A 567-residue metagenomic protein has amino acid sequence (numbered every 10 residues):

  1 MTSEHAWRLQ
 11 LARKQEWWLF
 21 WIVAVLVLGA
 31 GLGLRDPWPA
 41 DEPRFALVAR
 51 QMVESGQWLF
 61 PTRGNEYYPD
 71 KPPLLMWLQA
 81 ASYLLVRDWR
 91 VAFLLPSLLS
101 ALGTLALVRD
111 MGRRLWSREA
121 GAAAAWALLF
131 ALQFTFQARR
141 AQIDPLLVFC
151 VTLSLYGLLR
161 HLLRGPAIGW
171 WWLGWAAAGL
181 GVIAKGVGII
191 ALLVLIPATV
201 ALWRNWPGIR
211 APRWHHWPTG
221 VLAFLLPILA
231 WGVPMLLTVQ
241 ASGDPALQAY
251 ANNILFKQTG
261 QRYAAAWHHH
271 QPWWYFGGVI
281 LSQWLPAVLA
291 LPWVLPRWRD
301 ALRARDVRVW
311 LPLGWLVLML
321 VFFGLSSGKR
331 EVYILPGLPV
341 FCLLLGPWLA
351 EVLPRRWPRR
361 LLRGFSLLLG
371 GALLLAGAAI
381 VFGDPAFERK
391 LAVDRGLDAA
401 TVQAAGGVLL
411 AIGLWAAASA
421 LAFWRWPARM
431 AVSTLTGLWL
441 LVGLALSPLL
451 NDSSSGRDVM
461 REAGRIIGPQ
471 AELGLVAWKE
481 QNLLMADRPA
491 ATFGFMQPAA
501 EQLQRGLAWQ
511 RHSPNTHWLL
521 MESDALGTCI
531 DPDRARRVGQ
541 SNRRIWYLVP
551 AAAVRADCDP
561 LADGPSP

Functional and structural regions predicted by a protein language model:
T2-Q10, K14, W172, R297-P567: Membrane-embedded architecture of ER/inner-membrane glycosylation machinery
R13-I22, V108-F130: Transmembrane-helix signature of polytopic, membrane-embedded enzymes that assemble or transfer cell-envelope glycans
L26-G31, R44-Y67, L74, A81: Extracytosolic helix-loop segments that constitute the early lumenal/periplasmic catalytic or substrate-binding loops
V48-R50, I189-I334, P339-P347, E351 (+1 more regions): Transmembrane-lumen/periplasm boundary regions of multi-pass, lipid-linked membrane glycan transferases
L94-S97, F136-L147: Short acidic/glycine- and proline-prone juxtamembrane loop motifs at membrane-interface regions of multi-pass membrane
L95-L115, L153: Transmembrane-helix motifs of polytopic, lipid-linked glycan transferases
L115, S154-L173, G181, L349: Membrane-interface transmembrane helices that cradle and orient dolichyl/undecaprenyl
F136, W170-K185, L320-L325: Membrane-interface alpha helices of multi-pass inner-membrane proteins
